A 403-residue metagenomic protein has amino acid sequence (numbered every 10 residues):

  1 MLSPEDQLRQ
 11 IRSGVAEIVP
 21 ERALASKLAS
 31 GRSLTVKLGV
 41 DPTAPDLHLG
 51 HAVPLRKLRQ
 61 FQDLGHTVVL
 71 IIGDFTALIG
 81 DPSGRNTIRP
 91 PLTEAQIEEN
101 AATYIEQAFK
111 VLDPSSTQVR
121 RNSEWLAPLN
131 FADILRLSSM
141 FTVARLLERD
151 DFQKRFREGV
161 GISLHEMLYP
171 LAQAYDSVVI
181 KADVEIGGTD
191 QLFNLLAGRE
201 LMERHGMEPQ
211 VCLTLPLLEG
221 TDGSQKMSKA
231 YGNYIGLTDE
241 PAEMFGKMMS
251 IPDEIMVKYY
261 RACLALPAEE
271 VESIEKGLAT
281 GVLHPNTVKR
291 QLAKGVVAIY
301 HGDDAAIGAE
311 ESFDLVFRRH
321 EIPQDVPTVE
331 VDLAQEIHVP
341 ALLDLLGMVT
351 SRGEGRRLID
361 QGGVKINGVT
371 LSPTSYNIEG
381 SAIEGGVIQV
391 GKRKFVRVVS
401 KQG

Functional and structural regions predicted by a protein language model:
M1-S30: N- or domain-start disorder-to-order transition segments that initiate the globular core
V15, P91-L215: Divalent-metal (Mg2+/Mn2+/Ca2+)-assisted nucleotide/phosphate chemistry catalytic cores
E21-P82, V184-L192, G198: N-terminal catalytic cores of NTP/NDP-binding nucleotidyl/phosphoryl-transfer enzymes
G31-G39, V68, Y169-V179, G220 (+1 more regions): Short, hydrophobic/aliphatic alpha-helical segments
P54-L58, L171, N194-L201, V296 (+1 more regions): Buried hydrophobic packing segments
R59-L112: Well-ordered mid-protein domain cores that form the structural environment of catalytic cofactors
G80-G84, L129-L135, G223-M227: Short acidic, glycine/serine/threonine-rich loops at helix termini
M202-G403: Conserved nucleotide- and phosphate/pyrophosphate-binding catalytic cores in adenylate/nucleotidyl-handling enzymes
